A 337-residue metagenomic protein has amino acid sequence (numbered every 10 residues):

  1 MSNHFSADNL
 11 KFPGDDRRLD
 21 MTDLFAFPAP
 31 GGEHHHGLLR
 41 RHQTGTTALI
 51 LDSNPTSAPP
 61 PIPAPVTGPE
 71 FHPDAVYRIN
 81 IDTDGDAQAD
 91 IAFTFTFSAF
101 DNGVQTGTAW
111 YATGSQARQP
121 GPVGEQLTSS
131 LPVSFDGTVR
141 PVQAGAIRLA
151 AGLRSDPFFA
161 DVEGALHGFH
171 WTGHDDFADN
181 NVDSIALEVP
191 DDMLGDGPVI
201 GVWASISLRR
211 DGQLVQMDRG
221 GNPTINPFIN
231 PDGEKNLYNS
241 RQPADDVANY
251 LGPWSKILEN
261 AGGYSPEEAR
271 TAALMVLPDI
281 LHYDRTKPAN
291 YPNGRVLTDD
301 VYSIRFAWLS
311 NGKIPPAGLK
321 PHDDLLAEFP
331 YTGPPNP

Functional and structural regions predicted by a protein language model:
M1-P337: Surface-exposed extracytoplasmic segments
